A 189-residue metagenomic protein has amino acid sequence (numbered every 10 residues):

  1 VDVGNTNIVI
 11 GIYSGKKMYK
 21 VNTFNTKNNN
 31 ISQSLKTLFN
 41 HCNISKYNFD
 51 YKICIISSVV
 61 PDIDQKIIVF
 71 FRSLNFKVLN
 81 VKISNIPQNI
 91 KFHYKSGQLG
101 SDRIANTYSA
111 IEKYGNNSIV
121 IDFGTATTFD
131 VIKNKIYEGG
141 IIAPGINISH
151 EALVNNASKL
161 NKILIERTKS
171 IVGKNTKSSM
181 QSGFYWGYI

Functional and structural regions predicted by a protein language model:
V1-Y19, A110, Y114-K135, L153: Gly/Thr-rich phosphate-binding beta-strand-loop-beta motif of the actin/hexokinase/Hsp70
T23-S118, I136-I189: Nucleotide/phosphate-binding catalytic cleft detector across ATP-hydrolyzing and phosphate-transferring enzymes
